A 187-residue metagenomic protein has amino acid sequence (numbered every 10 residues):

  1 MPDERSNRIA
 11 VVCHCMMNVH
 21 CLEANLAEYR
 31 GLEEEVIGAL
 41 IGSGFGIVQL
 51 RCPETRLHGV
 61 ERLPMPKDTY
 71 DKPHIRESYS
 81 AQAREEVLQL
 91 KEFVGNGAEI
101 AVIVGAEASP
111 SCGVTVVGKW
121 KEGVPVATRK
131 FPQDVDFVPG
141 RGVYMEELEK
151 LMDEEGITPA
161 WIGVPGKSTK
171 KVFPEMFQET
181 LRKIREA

Functional and structural regions predicted by a protein language model:
P2-D3, N7-R8, V19-G31, P159: Residues lining hydrophobic/aromatic ligand-binding pockets adjacent to catalytic sites
R5, S43, V60-D68, K72-G95 (+1 more regions): Divalent-metal-activated hydrolytic enzyme cores
V11, I47-R51, E99-A106, A160-P165: A structural signal for short, well-ordered beta-strand segments and their strand-loop junctions that often border
C13-M16, R51-E54, A106-P110, V116-V117: Short loop/turn segments at strand-loop or loop-helix junctions that form parts of catalytic or ligand-binding pockets
M16-L26, K119, A127: Short glycine-rich His-centered loop
H20, L57-G59, S109-T115, K119 (+1 more regions): Short catalytic/ligand-binding loop motif for oxyanion handling, primarily in non-cytosolic enzymes, centered on
L26-Y70: Short, surface-exposed acidic-centric catalytic microdomains
Q89-K119: N-terminal glycine-rich phosphate/adenylate-binding segment common to multiple enzyme folds
